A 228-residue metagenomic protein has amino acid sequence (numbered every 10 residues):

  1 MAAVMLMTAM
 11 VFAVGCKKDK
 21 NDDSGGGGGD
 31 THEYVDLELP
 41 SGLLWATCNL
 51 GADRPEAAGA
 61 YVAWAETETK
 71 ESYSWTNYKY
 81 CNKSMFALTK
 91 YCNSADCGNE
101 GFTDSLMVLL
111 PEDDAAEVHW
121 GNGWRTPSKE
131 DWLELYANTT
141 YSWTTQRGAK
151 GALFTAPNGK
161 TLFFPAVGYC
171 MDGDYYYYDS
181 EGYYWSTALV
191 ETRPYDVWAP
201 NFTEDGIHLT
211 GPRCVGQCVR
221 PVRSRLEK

Functional and structural regions predicted by a protein language model:
M1-V4: Bacterial N-terminal signal peptides that target proteins for export
L6-T8: Short, low-complexity S/T/E/D/G/P-rich linear segments that nucleate or cap local secondary structure
F12-G15: C-terminal motif of bacterial Sec signal peptides marking the signal peptidase cleavage site
K17-K20: Bacterial signal peptide processing site
G25-K228: C-terminal, surface-exposed recognition/capping segments
